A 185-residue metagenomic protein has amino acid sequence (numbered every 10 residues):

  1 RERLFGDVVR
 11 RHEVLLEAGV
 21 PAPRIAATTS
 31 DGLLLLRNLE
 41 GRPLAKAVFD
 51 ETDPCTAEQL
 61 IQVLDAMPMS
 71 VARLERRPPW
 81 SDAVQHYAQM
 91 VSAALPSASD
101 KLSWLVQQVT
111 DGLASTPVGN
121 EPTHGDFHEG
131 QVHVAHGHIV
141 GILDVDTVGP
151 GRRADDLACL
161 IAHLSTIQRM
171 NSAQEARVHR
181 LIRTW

Functional and structural regions predicted by a protein language model:
R1-P78, H138: ATP-binding pocket architecture of kinase catalytic cores
E2-F5, G32-L34, P43, L74-E75 (+3 more regions): Flexible loop/turn segments at secondary-structure boundaries
I25, A45-D50, I142-D146, H163 (+1 more regions): Glycine- and acidic
T56, A98-Q108, A176-W185: Extended, well-ordered alpha-helical scaffold segments
V63-R73, A93, H163-M170: Short, well-ordered loop/turn and helix-capping segments at boundaries between secondary-structure elements and domains
R73-H124: An alpha-helical support segment within catalytic cores of ATP-dependent transferases
G112-D155: Active-site acidic catalytic loop and adjacent metal/ATP-binding pocket of ATP-dependent phosphoryl transfer enzymes
D156-W185: Active-site activation/catalytic loop segments of kinase-like enzymes and analogous catalytic loops in related
